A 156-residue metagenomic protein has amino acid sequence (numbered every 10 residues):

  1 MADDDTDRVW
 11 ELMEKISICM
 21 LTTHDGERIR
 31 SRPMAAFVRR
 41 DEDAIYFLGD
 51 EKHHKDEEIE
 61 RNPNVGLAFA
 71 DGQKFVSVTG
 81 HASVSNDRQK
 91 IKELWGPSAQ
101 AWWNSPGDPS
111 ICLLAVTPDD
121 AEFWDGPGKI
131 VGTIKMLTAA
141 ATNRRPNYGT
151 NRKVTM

Functional and structural regions predicted by a protein language model:
M1-M20, G26, A141-T142, P146-K153: Extreme N-terminal tail/first-helix region
D4, R8, K90, K129-G132: Exposed alpha-helical structural elements
L12-K15, L94-S98, M136-L137: Residues that form generic nucleotide/phosphate-binding pockets
K15-S17, R30-R32, G107-S110, T117: Short, basic and Ser/Thr-rich N-terminal targeting/leader segments
S17-E51, E57-E60, V65-D71, V76-T79: Short beta-strand segments
F37-V38, H81-S85, G128-I130: A short, sequence-level motif marking secondary-structure junctions
K55-E122: Short, structured beta-strand-loop surface elements
P109-M156: C-terminal edge-of-domain segments
